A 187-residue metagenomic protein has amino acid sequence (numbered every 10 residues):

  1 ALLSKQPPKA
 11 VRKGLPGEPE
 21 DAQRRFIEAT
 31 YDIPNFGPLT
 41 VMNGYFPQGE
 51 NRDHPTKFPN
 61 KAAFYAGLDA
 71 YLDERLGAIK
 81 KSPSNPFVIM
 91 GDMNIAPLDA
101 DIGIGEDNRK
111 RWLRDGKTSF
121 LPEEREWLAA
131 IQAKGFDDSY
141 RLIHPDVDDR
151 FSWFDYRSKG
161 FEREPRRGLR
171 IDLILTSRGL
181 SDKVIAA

Functional and structural regions predicted by a protein language model:
A1-D53: Structured beta-strand-rich core segments of catalytic domains in phosphoester-bond hydrolases
V11-E18, L98-A187: Metal-dependent phosphoester-hydrolase catalytic domains
P16-G17, F46-D69, K110-G116: Surface-exposed cleft-lining segments at the edges of enzyme active sites
D21, N60-A70, S119-E124, R167: Soluble or luminal CAZymes and related metallo-dependent hydrolases
R25-G37, G67-N85: Short amphipathic alpha-helices and their capping/turn segments at secondary-structure boundaries
V41, L72-D101, S139, L175: Active-site beta-strand/loop signature of hydrolases that rely on acidic residues for catalysis
Y45-P47, N94-A96, I143-P145: Catalytic metal-binding/acid-base residues of hydrolase active sites
